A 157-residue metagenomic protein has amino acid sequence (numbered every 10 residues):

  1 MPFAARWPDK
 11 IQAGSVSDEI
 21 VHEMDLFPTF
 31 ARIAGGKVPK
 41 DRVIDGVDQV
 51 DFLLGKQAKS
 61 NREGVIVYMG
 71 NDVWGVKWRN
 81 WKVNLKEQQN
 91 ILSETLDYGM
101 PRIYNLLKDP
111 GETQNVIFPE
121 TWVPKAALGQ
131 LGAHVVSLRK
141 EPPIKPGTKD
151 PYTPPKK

Functional and structural regions predicted by a protein language model:
M1-A4, M100: Catalytic cores of eukaryotic secretory-pathway lumenal/extracellular enzymes that build and remodel glycoconjugates
A4-A5, E23: Active-site-proximal cap/loop segments of hydrolase catalytic domains
R6-W7, T29, I33, Q130 (+1 more regions): Generic, well-ordered alpha-helical scaffold segments in large soluble proteins
W7, Q49, E120-W122: Residue-level recognition of alpha-helix termini/interfacial anchor residues
K10-S15, E19, M24-L106: C-terminal cap/loop subdomain of S1 sulfatases and analogous C-terminal strand-loop tails that border
L26, W78, V83, Q88-I91 (+2 more regions): Long, internal low-complexity/basic segments
